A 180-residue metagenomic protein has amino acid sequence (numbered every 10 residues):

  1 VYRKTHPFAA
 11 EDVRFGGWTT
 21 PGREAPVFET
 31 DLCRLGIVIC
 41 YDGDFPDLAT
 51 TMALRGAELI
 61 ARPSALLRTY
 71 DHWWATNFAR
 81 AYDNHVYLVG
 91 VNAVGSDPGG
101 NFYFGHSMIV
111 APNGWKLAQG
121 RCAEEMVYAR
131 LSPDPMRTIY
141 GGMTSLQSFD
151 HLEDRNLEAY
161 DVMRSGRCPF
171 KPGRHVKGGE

Functional and structural regions predicted by a protein language model:
V1, V13, V27, V38 (+5 more regions): Extended aliphatic helical segments
V1-R55, S64, R68-A75, A79 (+1 more regions): Active-site catalytic loop in hydrolytic enzyme cores
Y2, D12, I60, F78 (+2 more regions): Intrinsically disordered, low-complexity sequence elements enriched in Ser/Thr/Gly/Pro
Y2-R3, F8, Y41, F45 (+5 more regions): Aromatic side chains
G43-V127: CN hydrolase (nitrilase-like) catalytic-core segments centered on the catalytic cysteine and neighboring Lys/Glu
A93-E180: C-terminal beta-strand edge segments of enzyme domains
